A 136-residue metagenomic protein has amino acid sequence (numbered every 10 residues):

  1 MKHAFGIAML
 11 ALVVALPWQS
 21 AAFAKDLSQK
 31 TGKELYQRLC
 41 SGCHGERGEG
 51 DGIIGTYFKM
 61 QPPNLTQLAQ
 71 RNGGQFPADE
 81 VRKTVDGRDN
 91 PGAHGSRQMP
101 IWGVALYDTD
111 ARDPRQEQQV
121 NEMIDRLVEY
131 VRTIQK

Functional and structural regions predicted by a protein language model:
M1-A4: Positively charged n-region of N-terminal signal peptides that target proteins for export
I7-P17: Bacterial N-terminal signal peptides
Q19-L35, N72-G73: Electrostatic cytochrome c docking/interface patches
K30-R38, E117-N121, I134-Q135: Sequence context surrounding c-type heme c attachment/ligation sites in exported
G32, Y36-E46, M99, L127 (+1 more regions): The canonical Cys-X-X-Cys-His
Q37, S41, D86-N90, R132-K136: Sec-exported extracytoplasmic/periplasmic mature domains
D51-I53: Short Cys/His-rich "knuckle" micro-motifs
Y57-Q119, L127-V131: Extracytoplasmic electron-transfer domains, predominantly the class I c-type cytochrome c fold
